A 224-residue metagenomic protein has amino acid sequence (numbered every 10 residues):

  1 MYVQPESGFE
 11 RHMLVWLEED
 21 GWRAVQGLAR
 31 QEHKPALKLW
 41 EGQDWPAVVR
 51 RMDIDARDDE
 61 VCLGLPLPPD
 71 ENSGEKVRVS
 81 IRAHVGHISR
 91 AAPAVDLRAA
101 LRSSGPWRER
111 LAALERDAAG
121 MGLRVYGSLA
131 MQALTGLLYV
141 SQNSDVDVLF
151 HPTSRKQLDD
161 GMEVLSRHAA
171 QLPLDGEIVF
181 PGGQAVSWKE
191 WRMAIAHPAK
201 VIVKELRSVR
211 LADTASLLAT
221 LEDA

Functional and structural regions predicted by a protein language model:
M1-S128, G161, S166-L172, G176: Helical scaffold of the NTase/Pol beta-like nucleotidyltransferase catalytic core
G64, H151-P152, V179: Conserved beta-strand segments of the P-loop GTPase G domain that flank and frequently precede/overlap
R78-G86, W191, A196-A219: Mature, function-bearing regions of proteins
A112-V146, F150-S154: Active-site nucleotide-donor binding segment shared across nucleotidyl transfer reactions
L138-S141, V164, W191: Short, glycine/charged-enriched secondary-structure capping and boundary segments
R155-D159: Short acidic, Gly/Pro-enriched loop/turn segments at secondary-structure junctions
H168-V203: Conserved catalytic core of two-metal-ion nucleotidyltransferases
L221-A224: Extended catalytic-interface subdomain
